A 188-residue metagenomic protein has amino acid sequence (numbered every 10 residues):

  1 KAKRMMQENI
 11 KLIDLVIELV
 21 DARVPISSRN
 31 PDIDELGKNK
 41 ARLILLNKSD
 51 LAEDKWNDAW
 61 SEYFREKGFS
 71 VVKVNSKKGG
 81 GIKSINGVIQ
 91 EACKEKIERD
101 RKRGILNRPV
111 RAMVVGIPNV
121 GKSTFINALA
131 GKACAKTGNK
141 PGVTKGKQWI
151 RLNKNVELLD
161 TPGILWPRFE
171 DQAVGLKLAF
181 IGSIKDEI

Functional and structural regions predicted by a protein language model:
K1-V16, R23-R42, K55, S70 (+1 more regions): Helix-rich effector regions associated with P-loop NTPase G domains
K11, D21, R65, Q90 (+5 more regions): Signal for well-folded cores of large energy- and translation-related assemblies
V20-R23, S49, L129, P162: Anionic group-transfer/hydrolysis microenvironments
D21, F64, F125, D160-T161: Residue-level signature of catalytic and energy-coupling elements of molecular machines, predominantly ATP/GTP-dependent
A41-L43, S49-G116, C134: Canonical P-loop GTPase G-domain recognition
S76, I126, V156-L159: Conserved active-site beta-strand-loop modules that form the wall/rim of enzyme catalytic pockets and either contain
R111-G131, A135, T161: Glycine-rich phosphate-binding P-loop
